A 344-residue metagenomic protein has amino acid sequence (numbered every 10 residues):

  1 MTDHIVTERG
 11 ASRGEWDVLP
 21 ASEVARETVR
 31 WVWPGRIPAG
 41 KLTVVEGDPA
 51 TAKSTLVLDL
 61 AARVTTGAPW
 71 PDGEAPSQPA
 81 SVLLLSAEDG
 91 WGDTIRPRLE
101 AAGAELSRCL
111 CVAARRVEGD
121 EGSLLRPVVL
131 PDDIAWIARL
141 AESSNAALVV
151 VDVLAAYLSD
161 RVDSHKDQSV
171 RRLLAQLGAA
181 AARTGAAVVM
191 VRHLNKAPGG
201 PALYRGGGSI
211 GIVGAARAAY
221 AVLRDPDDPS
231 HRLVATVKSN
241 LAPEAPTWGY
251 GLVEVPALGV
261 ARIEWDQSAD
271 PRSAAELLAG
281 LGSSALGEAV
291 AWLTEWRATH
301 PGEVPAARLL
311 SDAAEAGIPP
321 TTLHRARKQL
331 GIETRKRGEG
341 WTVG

Functional and structural regions predicted by a protein language model:
D3-L106, L130: The Walker A/P-loop phosphate-binding site
D3-V6, G10-S12, W16, E142-N145 (+2 more regions): C-terminal regions of RecA-like/P-loop NTPase motor modules
E27-T28, P49, A75-Q168, R172 (+5 more regions): Conserved inter-motif catalytic segment of the P-loop NTP-binding fold
V44-V45, A50, S54-T55, L148 (+3 more regions): Phosphate-binding/switch region of NTP-binding enzymes
T65, G178, A182, A314: Anion (oxyanion) recognition and catalysis
R108-L110, A218, E333: Conserved beta-strand segments of alpha/beta enzyme cores
